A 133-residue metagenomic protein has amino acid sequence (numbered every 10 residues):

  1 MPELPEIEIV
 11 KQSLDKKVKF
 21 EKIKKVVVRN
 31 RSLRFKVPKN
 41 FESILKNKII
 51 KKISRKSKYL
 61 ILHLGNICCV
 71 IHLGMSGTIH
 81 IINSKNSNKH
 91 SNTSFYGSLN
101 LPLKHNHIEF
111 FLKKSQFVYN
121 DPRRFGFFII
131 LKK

Functional and structural regions predicted by a protein language model:
M1-K133: Structured catalytic/nucleic-acid-binding cores of DNA maintenance enzymes
